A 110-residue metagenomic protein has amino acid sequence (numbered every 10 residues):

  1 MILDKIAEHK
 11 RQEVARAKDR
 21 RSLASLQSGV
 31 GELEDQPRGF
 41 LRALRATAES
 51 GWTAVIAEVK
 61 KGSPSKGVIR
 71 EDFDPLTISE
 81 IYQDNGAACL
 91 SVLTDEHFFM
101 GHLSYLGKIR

Functional and structural regions predicted by a protein language model:
I2-R70: An N-cap/entry alpha-helix motif that binds or orients negatively charged groups
K5, E58, C89, Y105-K108: Residue-level recognition of specific faces of alpha-helices
G39, T77, S104-K108: Alpha-helical scaffolding segments of alpha/beta enzyme cores, especially the outer helices of TIM-barrel or partial
R45-E49, Q83, L106-R110: Surface-exposed amphipathic alpha-helices with a cationic face
K61-P64, A88, E96-F99: A short acidic, glycine/proline-enriched capping/turn motif at secondary-structure boundaries, especially helix N-cap
E71-L93: Alpha/beta enzyme core
T94-R110: Active-site-adjacent beta->alpha loops and helix N-cap segments on the catalytic face of soluble alpha/beta enzymes
